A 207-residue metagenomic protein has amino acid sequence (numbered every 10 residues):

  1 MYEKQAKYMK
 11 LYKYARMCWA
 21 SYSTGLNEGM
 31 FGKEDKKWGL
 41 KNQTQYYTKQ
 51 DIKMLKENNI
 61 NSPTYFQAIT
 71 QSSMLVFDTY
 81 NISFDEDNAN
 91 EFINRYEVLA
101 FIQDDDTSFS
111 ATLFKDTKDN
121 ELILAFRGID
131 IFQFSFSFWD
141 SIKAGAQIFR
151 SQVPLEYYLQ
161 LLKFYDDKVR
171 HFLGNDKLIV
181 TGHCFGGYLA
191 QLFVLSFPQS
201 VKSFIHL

Functional and structural regions predicted by a protein language model:
M1-T70: N-terminal low-complexity, Ser/Thr- and acidic-residue-enriched intrinsically disordered segments
N27, Q50-I179, S196-I205: A conserved cap/lid and substrate-binding interface adjacent to the catalytic center of lipid-processing enzymes
T181-G186, A190: Gly/Ala-rich beta-loop-alpha elbow adjacent to hydrolase catalytic centers
A190-S196: Short glycine-enriched nucleophile-adjacent loop and the immediately C-terminal alpha-helix near the catalytic center
